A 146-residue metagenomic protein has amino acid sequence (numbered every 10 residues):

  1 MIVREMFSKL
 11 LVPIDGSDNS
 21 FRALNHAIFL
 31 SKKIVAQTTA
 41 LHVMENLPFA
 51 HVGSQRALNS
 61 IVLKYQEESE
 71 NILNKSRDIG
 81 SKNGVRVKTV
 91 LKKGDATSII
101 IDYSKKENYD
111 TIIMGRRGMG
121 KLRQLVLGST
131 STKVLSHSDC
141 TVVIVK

Functional and structural regions predicted by a protein language model:
M1, F29, D102-K146: Gly/Ser-rich helix-loop-strand patches that form or flank binding pockets for ribonucleotide-derived cofactors
M1-E5, D78-I112: Structural beta-alpha unit
I2-R56, S81: Small/aliphatic-rich secondary-structure junction motif
D15, G94, R116-M119: Histidine-centered beta-alpha loop that forms part of the nucleotide-sugar donor binding/catalytic region in diverse
A36-Q37, V85, Y109, C140: Short glycine/serine/threonine/alanine-rich loop segments
T39, K88, V143: Conserved beta-strand positions in the Rossmann-like core of class I SAM-dependent methyltransferases
L47-P48, T97, K121: Generic structural signal for helix capping and beta-alpha/helix-loop junctions
L58-N71: A short acidic, glycine-rich active-site loop that binds or catalyzes chemistry on phosphate/adenosine moieties
